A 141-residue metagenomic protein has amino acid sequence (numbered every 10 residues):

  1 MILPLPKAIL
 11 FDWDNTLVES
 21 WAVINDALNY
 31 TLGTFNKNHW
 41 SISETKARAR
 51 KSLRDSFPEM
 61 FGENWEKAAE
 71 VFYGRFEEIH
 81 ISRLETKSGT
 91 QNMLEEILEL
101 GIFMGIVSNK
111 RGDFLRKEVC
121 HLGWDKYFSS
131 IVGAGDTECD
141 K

Functional and structural regions predicted by a protein language model:
I2-Q91, E96-L100, D113-R116: N-terminal helical cap/lid subdomain that shapes the substrate entry/recognition surface in HAD-like hydrolases
R83, G112-K141: Substrate-recognition "cap/lid" segment bordering the active-site pocket of phosphatases
G101-G105: Short active-site oxyanion
